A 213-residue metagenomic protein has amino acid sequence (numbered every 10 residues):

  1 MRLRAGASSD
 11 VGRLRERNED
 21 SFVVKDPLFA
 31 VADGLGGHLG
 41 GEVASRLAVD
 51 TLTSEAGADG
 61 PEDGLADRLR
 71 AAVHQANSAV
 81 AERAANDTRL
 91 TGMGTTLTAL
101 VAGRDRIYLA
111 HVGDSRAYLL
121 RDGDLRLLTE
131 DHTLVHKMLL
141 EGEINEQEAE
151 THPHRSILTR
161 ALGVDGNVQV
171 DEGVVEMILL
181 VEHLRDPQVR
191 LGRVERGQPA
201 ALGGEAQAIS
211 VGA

Functional and structural regions predicted by a protein language model:
M1-R193, A200-G204: PP2C/PPM-type serine/threonine phosphatase catalytic domain
E205-G212: Short, intrinsically disordered C-terminal tails of secreted or membrane-associated proteins
